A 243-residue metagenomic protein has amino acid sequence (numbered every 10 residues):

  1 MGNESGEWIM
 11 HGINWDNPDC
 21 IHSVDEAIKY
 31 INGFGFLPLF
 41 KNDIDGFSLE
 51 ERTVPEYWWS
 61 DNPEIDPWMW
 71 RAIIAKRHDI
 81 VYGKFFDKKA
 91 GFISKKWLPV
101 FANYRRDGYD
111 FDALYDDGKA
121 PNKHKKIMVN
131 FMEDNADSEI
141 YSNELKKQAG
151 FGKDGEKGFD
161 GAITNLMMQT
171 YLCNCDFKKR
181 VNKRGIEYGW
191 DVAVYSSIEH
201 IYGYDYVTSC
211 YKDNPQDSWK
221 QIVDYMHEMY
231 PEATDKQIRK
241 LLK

Functional and structural regions predicted by a protein language model:
M1-K243: Long, low-complexity intrinsically disordered regions
